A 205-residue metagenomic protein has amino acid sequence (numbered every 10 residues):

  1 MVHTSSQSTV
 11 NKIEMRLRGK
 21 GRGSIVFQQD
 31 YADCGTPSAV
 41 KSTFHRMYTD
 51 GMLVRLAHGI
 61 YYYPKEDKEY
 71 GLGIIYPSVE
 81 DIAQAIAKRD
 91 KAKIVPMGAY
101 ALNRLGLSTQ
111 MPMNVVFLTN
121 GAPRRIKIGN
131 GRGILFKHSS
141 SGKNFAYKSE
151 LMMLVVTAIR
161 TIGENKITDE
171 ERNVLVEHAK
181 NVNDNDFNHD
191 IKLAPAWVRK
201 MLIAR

Functional and structural regions predicted by a protein language model:
M1-T4, I203-R205: Intrinsically disordered, low-complexity and often Lys/Arg-enriched segments
V2-A85: Short beta-edge/loop segments at beta->alpha junctions of small alpha/beta modules that act as binding/recognition
V40, M97-G98, L151: Amphipathic alpha-helical interface surfaces
L56-G59, A92-I128, G133: Short gly/ser-rich loop at a beta-strand->alpha-helix junction or flexible surface loop bordering the NTP-binding
H58, E66, A99, S139-S141: Histidine- and/or cysteine-centered catalytic micro-motif in compact active-site loops
Q84-I86, M97-Y100, T157, T161-K166: Positively charged, aromatic-accented nucleic-acid-binding surfaces
R89: Basic nucleic-acid-binding interfaces
H138-R205: Hydrophobic alpha-helical interaction segments
